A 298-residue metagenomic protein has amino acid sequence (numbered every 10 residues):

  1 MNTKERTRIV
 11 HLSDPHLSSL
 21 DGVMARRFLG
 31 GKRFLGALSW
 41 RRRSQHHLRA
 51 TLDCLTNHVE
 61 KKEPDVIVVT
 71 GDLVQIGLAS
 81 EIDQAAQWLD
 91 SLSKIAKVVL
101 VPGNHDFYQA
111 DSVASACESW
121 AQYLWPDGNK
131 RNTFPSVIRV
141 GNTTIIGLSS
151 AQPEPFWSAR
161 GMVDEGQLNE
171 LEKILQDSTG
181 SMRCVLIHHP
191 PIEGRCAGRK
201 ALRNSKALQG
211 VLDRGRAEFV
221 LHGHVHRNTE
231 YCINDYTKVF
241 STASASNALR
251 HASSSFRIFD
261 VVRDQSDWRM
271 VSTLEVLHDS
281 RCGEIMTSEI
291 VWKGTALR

Functional and structural regions predicted by a protein language model:
M1-E5, V262-R298: A short C-terminal boundary segment appended to hydrolase-like catalytic domains
M1-I82: N-terminal active-site segment of His-dependent metallophosphoesterases
M1-V10, S136-G147, Q176-M182, I233-K238 (+1 more regions): Beta-strand-turn-beta hairpins that frame and shape the catalytic cleft of phosphate-ester-processing enzymes
H11-S13, V66-D72, V98-N104, S149 (+3 more regions): Active-site neighborhood of phospho(di)ester-bond hydrolases with catalytic His/Asp-centered motifs
H16-L20, Q75-L78, N104-S112, P153-W157 (+3 more regions): Active-site environment of divalent metal-dependent phosphoester hydrolases
G71-D90, F107-P126, R195-A201, T229-Y236 (+1 more regions): Metal-dependent catalytic neighborhoods of phosphoester/phosphodiester hydrolases
Q84-E170, G210-D213, R257-I258: Extended active-site neighborhood of metal-dependent phosphoesterases/phosphodiesterases
A197-Q265: Conserved beta-sheet core of the metallophosphoesterase superfamily
